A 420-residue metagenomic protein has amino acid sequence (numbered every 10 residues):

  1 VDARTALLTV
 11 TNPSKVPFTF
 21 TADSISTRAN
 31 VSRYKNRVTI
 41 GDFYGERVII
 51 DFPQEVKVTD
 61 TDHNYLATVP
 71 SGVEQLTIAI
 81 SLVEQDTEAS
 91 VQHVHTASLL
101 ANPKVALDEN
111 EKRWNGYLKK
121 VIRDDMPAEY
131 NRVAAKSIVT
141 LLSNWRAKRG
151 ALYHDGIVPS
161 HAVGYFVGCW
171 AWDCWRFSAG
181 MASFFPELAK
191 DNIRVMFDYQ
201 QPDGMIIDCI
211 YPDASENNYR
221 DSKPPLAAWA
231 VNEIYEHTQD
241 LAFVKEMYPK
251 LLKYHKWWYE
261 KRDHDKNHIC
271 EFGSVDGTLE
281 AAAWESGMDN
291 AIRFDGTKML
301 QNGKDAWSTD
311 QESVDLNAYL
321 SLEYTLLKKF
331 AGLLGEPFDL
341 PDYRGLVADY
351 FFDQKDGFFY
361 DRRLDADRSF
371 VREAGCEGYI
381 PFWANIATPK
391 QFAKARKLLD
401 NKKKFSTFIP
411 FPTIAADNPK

Functional and structural regions predicted by a protein language model:
D2-V167, A242-F243, L252-Y259, G332 (+2 more regions): Acidic/polar, glycine-enriched structural segments that form the non-catalytic walls/loops of the carbohydrate-binding
A3, W172, R220-P225, A374-G378: Short, solvent-exposed loop/turn segments at the edges of secondary structure
A6, I78, V133, T140 (+9 more regions): Alpha-helical packing segments of well-folded alpha/beta enzyme cores
S14, W145, C169-K190, Q200-Q201: Short, solvent-exposed loop/edge-beta patches enriched in aromatic
V69-T96, V163-G164, D203, I207-L226 (+5 more regions): The feature captures the catalytic groove of carbohydrate-active enzymes
L118-M126, W175-E187, L226-F243, W257 (+2 more regions): Well-ordered alpha-helical scaffold segments within catalytic/enzyme domains
D124-G168, D191-N217, K266-E312, G345-K420: Extended glycan-interaction surfaces of carbohydrate-active proteins
N144, M196, I234, L251 (+5 more regions): Alpha-helical solenoid scaffolds that mediate protein-protein interactions, centered on TPR/SEL1-like repeats but also
